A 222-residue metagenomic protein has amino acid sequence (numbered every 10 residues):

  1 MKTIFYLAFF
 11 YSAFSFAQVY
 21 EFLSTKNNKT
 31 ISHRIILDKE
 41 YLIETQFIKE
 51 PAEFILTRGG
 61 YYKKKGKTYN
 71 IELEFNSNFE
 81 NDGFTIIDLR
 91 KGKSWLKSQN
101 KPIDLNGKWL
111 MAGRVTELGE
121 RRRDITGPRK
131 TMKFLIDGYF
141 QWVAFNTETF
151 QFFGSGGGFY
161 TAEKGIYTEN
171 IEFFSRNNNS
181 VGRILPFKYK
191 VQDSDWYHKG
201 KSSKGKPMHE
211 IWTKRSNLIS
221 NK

Functional and structural regions predicted by a protein language model:
M1-E21: Bacterial Sec-dependent N-terminal signal peptides
S15-S155, T168-K222: Lipid interaction determinants
G157-A162: Beta-propeller blade signature
